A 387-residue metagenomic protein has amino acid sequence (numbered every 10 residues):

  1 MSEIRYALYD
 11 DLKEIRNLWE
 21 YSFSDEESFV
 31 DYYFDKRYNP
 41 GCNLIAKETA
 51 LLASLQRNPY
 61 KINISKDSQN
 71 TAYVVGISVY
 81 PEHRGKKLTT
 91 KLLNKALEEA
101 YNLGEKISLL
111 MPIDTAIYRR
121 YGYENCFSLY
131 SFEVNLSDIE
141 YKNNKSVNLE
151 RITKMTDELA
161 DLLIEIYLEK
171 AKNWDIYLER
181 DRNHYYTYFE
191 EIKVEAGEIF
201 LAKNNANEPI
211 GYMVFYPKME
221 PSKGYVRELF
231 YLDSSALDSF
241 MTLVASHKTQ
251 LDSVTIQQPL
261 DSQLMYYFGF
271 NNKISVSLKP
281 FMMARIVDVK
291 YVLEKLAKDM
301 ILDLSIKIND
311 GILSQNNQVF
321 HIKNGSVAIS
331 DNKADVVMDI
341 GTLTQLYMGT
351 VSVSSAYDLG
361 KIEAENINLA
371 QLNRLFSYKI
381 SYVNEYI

Functional and structural regions predicted by a protein language model:
M1-P59, K66-Y73, E140-N183, E220-G224: Short amphipathic alpha-helix that is part of the acyltransferase structural core
S2, L8-Y9, R151-I387: Intrinsically disordered, low-complexity, positively biased terminal segments
A50-Y60, Y73, S78, L201 (+1 more regions): Conserved beta-strand in the GNAT
Y60-I62, E82, T115: Short coil/turn motifs at secondary-structure junctions
V79, G85-E98, S234-A245: Conserved acetyl-CoA-binding loop-helix of GNAT-fold acetyltransferases
N102-K106, P112-Y130, D261-V276: Conserved active-site alpha-helix within GNAT-family acetyltransferase domains
N125-N143: Flexible glycine-/small-residue-enriched beta->alpha junction loops that bind anionic phosphate/pyrophosphate groups
